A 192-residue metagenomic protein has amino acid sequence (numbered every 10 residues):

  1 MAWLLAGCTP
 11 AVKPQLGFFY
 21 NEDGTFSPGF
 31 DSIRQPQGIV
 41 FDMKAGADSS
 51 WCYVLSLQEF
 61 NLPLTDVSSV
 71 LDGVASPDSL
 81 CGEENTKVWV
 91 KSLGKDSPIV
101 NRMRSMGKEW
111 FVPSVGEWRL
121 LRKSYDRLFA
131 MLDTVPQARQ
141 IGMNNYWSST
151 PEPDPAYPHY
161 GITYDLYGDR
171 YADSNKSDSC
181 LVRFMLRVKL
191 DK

Functional and structural regions predicted by a protein language model:
M1-G7: Sec-dependent bacterial lipoprotein signal peptides
L5, C81-G82, D133-Q137: Compositionally biased, low-complexity segments enriched in small residues
C8-K108, K176-K192: Short, compositionally biased
W89, L93-F111, V115-L166, R170-A172: An exposed tryptophan-centered "aromatic clamp" motif
